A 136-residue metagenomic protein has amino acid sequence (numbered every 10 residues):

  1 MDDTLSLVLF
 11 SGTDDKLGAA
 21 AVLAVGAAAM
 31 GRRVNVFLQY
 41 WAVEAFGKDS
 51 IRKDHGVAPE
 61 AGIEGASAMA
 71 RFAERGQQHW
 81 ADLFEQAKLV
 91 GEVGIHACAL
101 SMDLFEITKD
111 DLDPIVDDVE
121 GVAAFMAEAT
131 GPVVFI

Functional and structural regions predicted by a protein language model:
D2-L5, G31-V34, V90-V93, A129-G131: Short coil/turn connectors at secondary-structure junctions
S6-L17: Short, glycine-rich nucleotide/cofactor-binding loops
G18-G31: Histidine-anchored nucleotide/phosphate-binding helix
V34-Y40, H96-C98: Short internal beta-strands
A42-H55: N-terminal beta-loop-helix "entrance" segment that forms/cooperates in small-molecule cofactor or anionic ligand
R52-G56, D113-V116: Short, hinge-like loop/turn segments at secondary-structure boundaries
D54-E85, L89: A glycine-rich helix N-cap at a beta->alpha junction
Q77-G131, I136: A charged, amphipathic interaction segment
